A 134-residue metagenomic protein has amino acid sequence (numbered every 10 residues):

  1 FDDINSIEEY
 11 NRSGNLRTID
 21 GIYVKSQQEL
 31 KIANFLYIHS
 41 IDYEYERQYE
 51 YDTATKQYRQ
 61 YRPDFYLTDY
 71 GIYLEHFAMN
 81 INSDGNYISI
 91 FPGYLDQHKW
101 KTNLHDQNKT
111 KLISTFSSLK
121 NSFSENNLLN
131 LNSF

Functional and structural regions predicted by a protein language model:
F1-F134: Nucleic-acid endo/exonuclease domains
